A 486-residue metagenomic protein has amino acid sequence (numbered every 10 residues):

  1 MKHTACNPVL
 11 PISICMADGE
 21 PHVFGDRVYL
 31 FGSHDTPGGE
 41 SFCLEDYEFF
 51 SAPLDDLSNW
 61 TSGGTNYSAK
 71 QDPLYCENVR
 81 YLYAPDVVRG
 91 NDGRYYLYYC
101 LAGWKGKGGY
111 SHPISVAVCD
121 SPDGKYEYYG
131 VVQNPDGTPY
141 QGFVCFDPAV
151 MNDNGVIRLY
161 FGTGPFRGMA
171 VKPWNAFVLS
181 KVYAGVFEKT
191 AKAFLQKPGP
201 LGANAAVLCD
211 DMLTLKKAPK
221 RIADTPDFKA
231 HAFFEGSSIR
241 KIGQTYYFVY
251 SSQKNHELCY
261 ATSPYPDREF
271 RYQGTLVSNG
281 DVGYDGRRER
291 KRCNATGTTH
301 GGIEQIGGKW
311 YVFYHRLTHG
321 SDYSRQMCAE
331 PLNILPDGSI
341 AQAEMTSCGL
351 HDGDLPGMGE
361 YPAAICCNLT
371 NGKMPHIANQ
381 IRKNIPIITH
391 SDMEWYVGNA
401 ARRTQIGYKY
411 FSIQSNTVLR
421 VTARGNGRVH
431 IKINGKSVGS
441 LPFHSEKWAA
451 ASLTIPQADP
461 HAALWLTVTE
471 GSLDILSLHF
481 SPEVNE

Functional and structural regions predicted by a protein language model:
M1-S440, H444-E486: Carbohydrate-active catalytic/glycan-binding domains of CAZyme proteins, especially the secreted or lumenal ectodomains
